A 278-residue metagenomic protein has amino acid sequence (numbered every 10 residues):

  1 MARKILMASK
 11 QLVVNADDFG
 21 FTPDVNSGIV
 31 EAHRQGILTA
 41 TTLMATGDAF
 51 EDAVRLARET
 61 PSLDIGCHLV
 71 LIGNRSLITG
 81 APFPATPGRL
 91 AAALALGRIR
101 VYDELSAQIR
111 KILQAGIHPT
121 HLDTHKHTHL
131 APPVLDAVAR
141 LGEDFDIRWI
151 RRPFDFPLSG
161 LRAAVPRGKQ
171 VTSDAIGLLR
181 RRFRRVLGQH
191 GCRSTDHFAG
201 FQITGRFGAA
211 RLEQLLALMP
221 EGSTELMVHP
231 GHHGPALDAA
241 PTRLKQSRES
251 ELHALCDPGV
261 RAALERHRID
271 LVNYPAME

Functional and structural regions predicted by a protein language model:
A2-V13, P23-H121, P132-E278: Terminal accessory/targeting
A16-F19: DG-centered beta-turn motif at the end of beta-strands
D123-H125: Short N-terminal targeting/anchoring amphipathic segment
H127-L130: Gly/Ser/Thr-rich loops at beta-strand to alpha-helix junctions that form or flank small-molecule/cofactor-binding
